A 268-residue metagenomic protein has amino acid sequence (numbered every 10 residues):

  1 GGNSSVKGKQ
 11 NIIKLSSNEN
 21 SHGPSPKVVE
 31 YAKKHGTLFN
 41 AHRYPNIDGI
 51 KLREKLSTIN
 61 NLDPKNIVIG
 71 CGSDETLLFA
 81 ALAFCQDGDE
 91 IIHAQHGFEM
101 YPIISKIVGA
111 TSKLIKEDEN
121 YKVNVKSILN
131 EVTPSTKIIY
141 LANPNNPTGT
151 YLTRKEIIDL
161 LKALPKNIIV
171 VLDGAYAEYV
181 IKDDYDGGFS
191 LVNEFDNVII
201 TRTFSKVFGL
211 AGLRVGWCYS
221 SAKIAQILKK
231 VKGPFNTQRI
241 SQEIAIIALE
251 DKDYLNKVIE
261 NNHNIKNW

Functional and structural regions predicted by a protein language model:
G1-R43: N-terminal "arm"/small-domain region of PLP-dependent enzymes with the aminotransferase-like
L15, I139, D173-A175, T201 (+1 more regions): Structural scaffold positions in well-ordered secondary structure
N18-S21, S73-D74, F98, N143-P147 (+2 more regions): Short glycine-rich anion-binding loops that position phosphate/pyrophosphate groups of nucleotides and phosphorylated
S25, N197-W268: PLP-dependent aminotransferase class I/II
I50-E90: Phosphate-binding glycine-rich loop
D63, V108-G109, E194-F195: Short, structured coil segments at secondary-structure junctions
A83-L141: PLP-dependent aminotransferase-like
V123-P134, P147-V170, G174-V207: Active-site pre-lysine segment of PLP-dependent enzymes
